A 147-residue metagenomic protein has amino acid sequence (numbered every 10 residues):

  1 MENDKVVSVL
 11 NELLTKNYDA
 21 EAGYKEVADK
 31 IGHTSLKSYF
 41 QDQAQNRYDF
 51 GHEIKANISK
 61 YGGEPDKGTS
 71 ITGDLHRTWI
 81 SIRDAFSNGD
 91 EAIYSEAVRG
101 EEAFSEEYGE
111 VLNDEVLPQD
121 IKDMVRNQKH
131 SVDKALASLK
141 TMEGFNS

Functional and structural regions predicted by a protein language model:
E2-I31, A92-V116: Alpha-helical bundle segments that constitute or directly flank the non-heme di-iron/ferroxidase center
K5-L13, T34-D49, D90-Y94, D120-S131: Alpha-helical scaffold segments that form or flank carboxylate-/histidine-based iron centers
L13, A20, V27, F50 (+6 more regions): Amphipathic alpha-helices that form helix-helix packing interfaces
V27-I31, I58-Y61, F86-G89, L112-E115 (+1 more regions): Secondary-structure edge/capping motif, primarily at the C-terminal ends of alpha-helices and the immediately following
S38-I71, M142, N146: Conserved alpha-helical segments that form or flank metal/cofactor-binding pockets of metalloenzymes
E53-S95, R99-S105: Carboxylate-rich helix-loop segments that flank metal/cofactor sites and access channels in metalloenzymes
G100-S147: Preference for long, well-ordered alpha-helical segments
